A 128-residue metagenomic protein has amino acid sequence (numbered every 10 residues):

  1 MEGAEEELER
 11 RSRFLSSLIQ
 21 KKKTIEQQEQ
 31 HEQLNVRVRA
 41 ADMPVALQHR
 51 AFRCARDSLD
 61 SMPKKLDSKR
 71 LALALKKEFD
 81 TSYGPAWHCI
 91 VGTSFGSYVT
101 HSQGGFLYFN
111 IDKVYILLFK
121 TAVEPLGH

Functional and structural regions predicted by a protein language model:
E2-L73, K77-H128: Charged, amphipathic alpha-helical regulatory modules used for macromolecular assembly or allosteric control
